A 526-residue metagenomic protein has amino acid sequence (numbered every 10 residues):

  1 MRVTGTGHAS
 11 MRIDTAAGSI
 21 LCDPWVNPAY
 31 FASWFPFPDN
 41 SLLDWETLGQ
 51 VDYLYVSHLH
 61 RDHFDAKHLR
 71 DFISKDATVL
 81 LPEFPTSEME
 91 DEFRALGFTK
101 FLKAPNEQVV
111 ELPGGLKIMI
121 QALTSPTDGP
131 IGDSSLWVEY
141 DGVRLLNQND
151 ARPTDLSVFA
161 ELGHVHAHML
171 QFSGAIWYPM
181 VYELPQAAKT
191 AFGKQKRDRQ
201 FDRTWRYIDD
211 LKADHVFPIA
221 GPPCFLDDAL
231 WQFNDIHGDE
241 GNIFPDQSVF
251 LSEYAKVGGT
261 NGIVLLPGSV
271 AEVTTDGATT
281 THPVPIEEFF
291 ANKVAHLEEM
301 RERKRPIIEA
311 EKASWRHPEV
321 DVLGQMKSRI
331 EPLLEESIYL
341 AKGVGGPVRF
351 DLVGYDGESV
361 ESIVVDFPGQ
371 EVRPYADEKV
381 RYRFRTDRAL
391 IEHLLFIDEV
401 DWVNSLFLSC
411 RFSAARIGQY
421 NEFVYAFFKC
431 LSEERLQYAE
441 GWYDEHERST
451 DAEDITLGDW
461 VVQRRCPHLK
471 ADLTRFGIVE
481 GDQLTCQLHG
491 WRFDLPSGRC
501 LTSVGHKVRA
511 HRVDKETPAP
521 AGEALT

Functional and structural regions predicted by a protein language model:
M1-G49, K103-W177, A271-K312, R316-E319 (+1 more regions): Core dinuclear metal-dependent hydrolase active-site scaffold
A16-L59, A66-D71, R152-H164, Y375 (+2 more regions): Pre-active-site segment of Zn-dependent metallo-hydrolases
L21-D23, Q50-D62, L80-E83, L146-A151 (+6 more regions): Active-site neighborhood of phospho(di)ester-bond hydrolases with catalytic His/Asp-centered motifs
S33-L81, E161-A191, V403, E480-T485 (+1 more regions): Active-site metal-binding motif and surrounding structural segment of the metallo-beta-lactamase
D65-H68, E445-T526: Rieske [2Fe-2S] iron-sulfur-binding domain
T78-L81, L156-G258: Cap/insert and terminal regions of metallo-dependent hydrolase folds
P82-V143, P245, V249-S252, G262-L266 (+2 more regions): Metallo-beta-lactamase
A271-R465, D472-F476, L484: Feature captures hydrophobic
